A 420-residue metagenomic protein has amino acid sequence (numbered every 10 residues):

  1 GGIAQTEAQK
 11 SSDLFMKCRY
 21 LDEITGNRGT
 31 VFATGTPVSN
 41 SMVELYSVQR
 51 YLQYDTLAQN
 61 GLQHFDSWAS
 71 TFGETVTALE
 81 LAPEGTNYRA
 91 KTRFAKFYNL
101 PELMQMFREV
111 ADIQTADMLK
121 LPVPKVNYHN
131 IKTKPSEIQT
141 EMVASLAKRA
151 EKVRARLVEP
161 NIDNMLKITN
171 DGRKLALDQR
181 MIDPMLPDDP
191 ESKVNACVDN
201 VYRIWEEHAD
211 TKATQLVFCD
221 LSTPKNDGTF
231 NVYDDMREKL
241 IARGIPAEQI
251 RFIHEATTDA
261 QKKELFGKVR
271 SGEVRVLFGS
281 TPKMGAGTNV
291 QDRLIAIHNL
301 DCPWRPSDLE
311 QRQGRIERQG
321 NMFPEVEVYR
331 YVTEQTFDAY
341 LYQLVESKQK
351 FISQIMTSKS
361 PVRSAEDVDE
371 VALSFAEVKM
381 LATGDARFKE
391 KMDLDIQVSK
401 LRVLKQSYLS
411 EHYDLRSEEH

Functional and structural regions predicted by a protein language model:
I3, E7-N40, Y51-P187, R203 (+2 more regions): Inter-lobe coupling linker of SF2 helicases/translocases
E44-S47, N289-C302, V326-R330: A short beta-strand element within the Helicase C-terminal
K132-K134, R173, T214-L221, I250-E255 (+3 more regions): Short beta-strand segments
L157-M165, D210-D234: Conserved strand-helix element at the start of the C-terminal RecA-like helicase core
L221-H254: Conserved helicase motor "Helicase C" RecA-like lobe of SF1/SF2 P-loop NTPases
P246-T281: Conserved helicase ATPase core of P-loop NTP-dependent helicases/translocases
R305-F323: Conserved SF2 helicase motif VI
E419-H420: Conserved small/polar residues in nucleotide/adenosyl-binding loops
